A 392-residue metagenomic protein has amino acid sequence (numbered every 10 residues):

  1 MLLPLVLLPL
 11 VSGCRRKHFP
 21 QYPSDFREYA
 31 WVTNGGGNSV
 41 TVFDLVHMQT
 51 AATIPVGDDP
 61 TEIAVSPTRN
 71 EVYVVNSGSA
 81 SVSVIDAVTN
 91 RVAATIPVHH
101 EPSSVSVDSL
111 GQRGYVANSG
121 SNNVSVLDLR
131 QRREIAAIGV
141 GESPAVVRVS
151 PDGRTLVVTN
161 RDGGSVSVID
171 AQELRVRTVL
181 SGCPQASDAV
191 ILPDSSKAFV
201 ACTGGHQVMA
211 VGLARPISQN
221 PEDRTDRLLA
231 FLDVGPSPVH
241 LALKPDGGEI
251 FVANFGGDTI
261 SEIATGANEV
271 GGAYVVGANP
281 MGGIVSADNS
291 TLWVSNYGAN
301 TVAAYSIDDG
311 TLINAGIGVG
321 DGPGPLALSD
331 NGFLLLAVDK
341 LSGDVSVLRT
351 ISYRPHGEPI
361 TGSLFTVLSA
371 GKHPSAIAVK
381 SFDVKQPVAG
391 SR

Functional and structural regions predicted by a protein language model:
M1-S12: Sec-dependent bacterial lipoprotein signal peptides
C14-R392: Predominantly soluble domains enriched in secretory-pathway, periplasmic, or organellar proteins
